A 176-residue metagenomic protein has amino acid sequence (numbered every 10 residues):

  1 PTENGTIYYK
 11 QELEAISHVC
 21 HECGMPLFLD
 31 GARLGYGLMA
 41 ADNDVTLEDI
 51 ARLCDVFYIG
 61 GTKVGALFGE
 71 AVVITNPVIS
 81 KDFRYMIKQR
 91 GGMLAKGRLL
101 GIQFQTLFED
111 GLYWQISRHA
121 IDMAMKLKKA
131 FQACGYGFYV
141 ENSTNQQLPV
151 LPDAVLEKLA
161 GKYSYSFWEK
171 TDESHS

Functional and structural regions predicted by a protein language model:
P1-G31: Active-site phosphate-binding strand-loop segment of PLP-dependent enzymes
P1-Y8, A40, D44-Q146: Active-site C-terminal subdomain of aminotransferase-like
A15-V19, H119, A130, K158: Alpha-helical scaffold elements within enzyme catalytic domains, especially in hydrolases
L27-G31, F57-G60, V140, F167-E169: General beta-strand structural signal in soluble alpha/beta enzymes
R33-G35, K63: Active-site-proximal loop/turn and secondary-structure-junction residues that shape catalytic pockets, frequently
M125-S176: Conserved C-terminal alpha-helix-loop-beta "cap" of PLP-dependent enzymes that closes/shapes the active-site mouth
